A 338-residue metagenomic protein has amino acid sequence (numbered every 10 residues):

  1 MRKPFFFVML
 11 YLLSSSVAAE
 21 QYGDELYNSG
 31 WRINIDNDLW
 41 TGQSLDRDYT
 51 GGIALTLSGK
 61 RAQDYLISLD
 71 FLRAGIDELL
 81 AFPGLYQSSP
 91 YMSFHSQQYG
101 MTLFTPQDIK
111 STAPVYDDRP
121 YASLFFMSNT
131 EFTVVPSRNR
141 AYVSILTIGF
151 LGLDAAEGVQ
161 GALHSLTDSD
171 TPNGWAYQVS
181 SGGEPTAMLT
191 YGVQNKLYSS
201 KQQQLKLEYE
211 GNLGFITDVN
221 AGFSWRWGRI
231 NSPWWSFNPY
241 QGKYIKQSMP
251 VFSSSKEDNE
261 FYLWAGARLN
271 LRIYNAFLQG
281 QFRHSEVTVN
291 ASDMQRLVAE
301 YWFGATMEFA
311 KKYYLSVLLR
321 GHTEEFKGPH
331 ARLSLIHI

Functional and structural regions predicted by a protein language model:
L13-S15: N-terminal signal peptide c-region/cleavage motif recognized by signal peptidases
G23, G30, Q107-I109, R229-I336: Outer membrane beta-barrel transmembrane domains
W31-N37, Q97-L103, L146-G152, L207-F215 (+3 more regions): Transmembrane beta-barrel strands of outer-membrane/channel proteins
T41, T112-D117, P172-Q178, E208 (+2 more regions): Extracellular loop and loop/strand-boundary signature of outer-membrane beta-barrel proteins
R47-I53, Y121-F125, Y142, S181-L189 (+5 more regions): Residues that define the transmembrane beta-barrel architecture of outer-membrane proteins
I53-G59, Y99, M127-T133, I148 (+5 more regions): Residues on the lipid-exposed face of transmembrane beta-strands in outer-membrane beta-barrel proteins
A62-L66, S137-N139, S199, N231-P233 (+1 more regions): Repeated loop/turn-to-beta-strand initiation elements of outer-membrane beta-barrel proteins
D77-E157: Long, hydrophobic/aromatic-enriched structural stretches that serve as scaffold segments
